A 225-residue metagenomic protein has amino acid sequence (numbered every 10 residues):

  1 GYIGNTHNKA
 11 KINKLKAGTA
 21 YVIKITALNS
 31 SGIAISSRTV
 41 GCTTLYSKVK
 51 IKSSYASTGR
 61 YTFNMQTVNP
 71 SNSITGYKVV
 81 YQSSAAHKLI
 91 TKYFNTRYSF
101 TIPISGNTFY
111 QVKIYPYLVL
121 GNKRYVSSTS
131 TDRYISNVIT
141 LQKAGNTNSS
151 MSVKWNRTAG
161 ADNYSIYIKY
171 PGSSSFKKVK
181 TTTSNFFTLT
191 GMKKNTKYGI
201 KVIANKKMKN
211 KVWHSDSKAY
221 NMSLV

Functional and structural regions predicted by a protein language model:
G1-K16, K78-G106, S165-K193, K207-V212: Recognizes extended acidic, P/S/T-rich segments that occur within or adjacent to Ig-like beta-sandwich modules
I12-G32, P103-K123, L189-N210: Beta-strand-rich modules
A17, S30-S47, L120-N137, K207-V225: Extracellular fibronectin type III
Y21, N72-Y77, Y110, D162-S165 (+1 more regions): Short beta-strand/loop motifs in extracellular/secreted proteins, especially within beta-sandwich accessory domains
A27-N29, S57, T67, Y81-S83 (+4 more regions): Residue-level signal for short segments within beta-strands and strand-turn junctions of well-structured beta-sheet
Y46-S54, I135-A144: Proline-enriched interdomain boundary motifs that mark the N-terminal boundary and often initiate the first structured
S57-G59, L120, T147, T183: Structural motif
G59-N72, S149-G160: Conserved aromatic anchor
